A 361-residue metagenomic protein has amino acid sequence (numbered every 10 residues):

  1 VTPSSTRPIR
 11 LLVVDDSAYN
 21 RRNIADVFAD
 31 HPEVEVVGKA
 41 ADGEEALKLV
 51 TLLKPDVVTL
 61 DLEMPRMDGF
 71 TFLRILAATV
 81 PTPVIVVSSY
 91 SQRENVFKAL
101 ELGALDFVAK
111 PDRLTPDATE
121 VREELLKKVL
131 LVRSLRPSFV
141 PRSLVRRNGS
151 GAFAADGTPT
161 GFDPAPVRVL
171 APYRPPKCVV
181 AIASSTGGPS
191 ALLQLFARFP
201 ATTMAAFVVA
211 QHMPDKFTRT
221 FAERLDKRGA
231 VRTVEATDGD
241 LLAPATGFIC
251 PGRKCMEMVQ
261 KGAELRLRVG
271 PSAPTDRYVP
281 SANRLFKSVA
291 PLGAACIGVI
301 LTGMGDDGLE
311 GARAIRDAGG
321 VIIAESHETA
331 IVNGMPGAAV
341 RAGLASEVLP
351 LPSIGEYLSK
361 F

Functional and structural regions predicted by a protein language model:
V1-L12, S17-A29, E33, E44-E45 (+3 more regions): Conserved acid/base catalytic micro-environments in cytosolic active-site loops
A41: Glycine-rich phosphate/oxyanion-binding loops and their immediately adjacent helices within cytosolic catalytic domains
